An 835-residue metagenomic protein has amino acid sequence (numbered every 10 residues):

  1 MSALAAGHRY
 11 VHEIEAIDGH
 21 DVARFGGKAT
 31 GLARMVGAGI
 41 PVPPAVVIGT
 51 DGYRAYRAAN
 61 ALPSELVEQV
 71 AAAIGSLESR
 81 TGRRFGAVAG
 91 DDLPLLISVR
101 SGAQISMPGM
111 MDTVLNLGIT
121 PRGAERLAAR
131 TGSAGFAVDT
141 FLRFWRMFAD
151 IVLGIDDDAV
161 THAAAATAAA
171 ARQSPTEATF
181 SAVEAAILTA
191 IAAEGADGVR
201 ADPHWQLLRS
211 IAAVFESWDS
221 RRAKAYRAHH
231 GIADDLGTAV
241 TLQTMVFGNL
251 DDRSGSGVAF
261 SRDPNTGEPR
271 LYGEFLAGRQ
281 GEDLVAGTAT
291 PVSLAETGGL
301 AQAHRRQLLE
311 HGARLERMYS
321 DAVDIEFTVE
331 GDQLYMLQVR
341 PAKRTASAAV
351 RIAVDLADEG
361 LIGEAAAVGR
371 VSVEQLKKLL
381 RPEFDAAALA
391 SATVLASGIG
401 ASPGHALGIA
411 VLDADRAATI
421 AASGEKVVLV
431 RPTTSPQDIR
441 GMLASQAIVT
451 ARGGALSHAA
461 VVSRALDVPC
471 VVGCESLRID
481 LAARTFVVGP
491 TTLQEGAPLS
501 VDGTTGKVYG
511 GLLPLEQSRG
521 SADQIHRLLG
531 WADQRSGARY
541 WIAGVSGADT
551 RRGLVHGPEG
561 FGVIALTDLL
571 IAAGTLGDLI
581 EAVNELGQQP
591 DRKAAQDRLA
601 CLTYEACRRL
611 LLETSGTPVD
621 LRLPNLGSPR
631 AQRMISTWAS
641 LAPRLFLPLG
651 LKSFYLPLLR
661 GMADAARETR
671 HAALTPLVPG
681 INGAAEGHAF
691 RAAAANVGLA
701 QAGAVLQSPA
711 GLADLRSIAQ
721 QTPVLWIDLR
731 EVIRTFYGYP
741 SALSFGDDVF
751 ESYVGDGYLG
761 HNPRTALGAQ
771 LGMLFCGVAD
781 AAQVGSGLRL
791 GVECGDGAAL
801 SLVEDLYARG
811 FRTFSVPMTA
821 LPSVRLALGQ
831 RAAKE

Functional and structural regions predicted by a protein language model:
M1-A3, A451, C474, L774 (+1 more regions): ATP-binding N-terminal substructure of ATP-dependent carboxylate-amine bond-forming enzymes
S2-S391, D415, T419, E425-V428 (+13 more regions): Nucleotide/phosphate-binding sheet-loop regions of phosphoryl- and nucleotidyl-transfer enzymes
D18-H20, S402-A444, L767-L790, D796: C-terminal accessory/binding modules appended to enzymatic or scaffolding proteins
Q69, S476-Y509, P514: S4-like RNA-binding module at protein N-termini
A71-I74, R227-I232, V368-T419, K426 (+2 more regions): Long, charged amphipathic helices and adjacent flexible linkers at domain junctions
R100-S101, G520-R527, W531-E835: Conserved alpha/beta-domain cores
D234-L236, D321, G331, P403 (+8 more regions): Short flexible coil/turn linkers enriched for glycine and charged/polar residues that connect secondary-structure
A406, A410, A414-Q494, M662-A666 (+3 more regions): Conserved structured catalytic cores and adjacent interaction surfaces of nucleotide-binding/hydrolyzing enzymes
